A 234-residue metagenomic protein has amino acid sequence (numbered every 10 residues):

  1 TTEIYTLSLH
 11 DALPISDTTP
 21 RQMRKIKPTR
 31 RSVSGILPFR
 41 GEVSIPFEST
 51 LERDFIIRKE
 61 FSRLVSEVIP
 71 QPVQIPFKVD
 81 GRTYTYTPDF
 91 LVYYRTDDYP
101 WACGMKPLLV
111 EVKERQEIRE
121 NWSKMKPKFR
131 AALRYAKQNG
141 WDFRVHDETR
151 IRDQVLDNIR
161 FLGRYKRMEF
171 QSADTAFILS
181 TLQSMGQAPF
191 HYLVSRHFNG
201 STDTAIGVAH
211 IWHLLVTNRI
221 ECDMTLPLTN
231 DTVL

Functional and structural regions predicted by a protein language model:
T1-T6: Short, exposed "boundary/linker" segments that immediately precede the start of a downstream structural module
S8-L234: Electrostatic, structured charged patches in enzyme active sites and in nucleic-acid/phosphate-binding
